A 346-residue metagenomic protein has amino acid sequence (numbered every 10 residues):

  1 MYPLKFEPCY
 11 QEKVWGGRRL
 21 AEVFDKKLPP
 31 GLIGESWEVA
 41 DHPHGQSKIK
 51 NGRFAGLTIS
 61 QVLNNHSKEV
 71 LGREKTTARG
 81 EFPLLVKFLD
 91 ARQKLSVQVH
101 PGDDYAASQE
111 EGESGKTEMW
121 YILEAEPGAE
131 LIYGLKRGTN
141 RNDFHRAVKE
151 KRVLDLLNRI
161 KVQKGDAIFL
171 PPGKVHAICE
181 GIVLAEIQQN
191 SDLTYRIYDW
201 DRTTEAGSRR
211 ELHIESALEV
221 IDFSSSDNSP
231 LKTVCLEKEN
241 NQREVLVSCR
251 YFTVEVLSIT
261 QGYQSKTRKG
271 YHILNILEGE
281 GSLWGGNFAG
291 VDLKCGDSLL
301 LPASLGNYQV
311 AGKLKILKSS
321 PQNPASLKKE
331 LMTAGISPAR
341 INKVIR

Functional and structural regions predicted by a protein language model:
M1-T139, D199-D227, V254, P324-A325 (+2 more regions): Transition-metal
E81, L89-K94, A125-G128, K174-T194 (+3 more regions): Ligand-binding loop in jelly-roll beta-barrel domains
V86, L95, G112, E118-Y121 (+6 more regions): His/acidic/aromatic-lined binding-pocket segments of jelly-roll/cupin-type domains and related regulatory beta-sandwich
E113, E124-K164, F169: Intrinsically disordered, low-complexity linker/loop segments enriched in Gly/Pro and charged/polar residues
A147-I197: Loop-centered beta-sheet repeat module
L157-F169, V183, G285-L305: Short acidic-glycine-tyrosine-enriched beta hairpin
Y195-Q264, R268: C-terminal amphipathic alpha-helical segment
G262-Q264, G279-W284, S298: Short beta-strand segments in beta-sandwich/barrel cores
